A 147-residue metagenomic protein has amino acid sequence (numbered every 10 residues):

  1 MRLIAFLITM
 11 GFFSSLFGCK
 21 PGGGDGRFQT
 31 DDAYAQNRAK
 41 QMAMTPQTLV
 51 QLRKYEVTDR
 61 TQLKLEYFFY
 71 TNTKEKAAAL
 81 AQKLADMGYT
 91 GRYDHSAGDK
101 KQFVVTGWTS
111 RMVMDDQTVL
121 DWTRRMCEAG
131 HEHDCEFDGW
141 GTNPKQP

Functional and structural regions predicted by a protein language model:
M1-S15: Sec-dependent bacterial lipoprotein signal peptides
F13-L16, K20-P147: Long, contiguous binding/interaction regions
